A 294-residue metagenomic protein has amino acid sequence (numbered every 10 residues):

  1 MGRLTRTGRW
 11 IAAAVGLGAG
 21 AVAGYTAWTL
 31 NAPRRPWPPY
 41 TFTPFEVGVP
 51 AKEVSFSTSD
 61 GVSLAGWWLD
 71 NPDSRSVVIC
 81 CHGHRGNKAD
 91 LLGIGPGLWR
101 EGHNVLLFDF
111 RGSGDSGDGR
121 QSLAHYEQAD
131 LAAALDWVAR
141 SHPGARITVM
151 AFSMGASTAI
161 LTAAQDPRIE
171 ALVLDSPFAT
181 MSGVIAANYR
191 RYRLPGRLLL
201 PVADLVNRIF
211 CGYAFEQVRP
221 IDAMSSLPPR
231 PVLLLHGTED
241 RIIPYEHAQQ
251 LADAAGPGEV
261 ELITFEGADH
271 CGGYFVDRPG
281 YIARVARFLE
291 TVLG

Functional and structural regions predicted by a protein language model:
T7-S57, W67: An N-terminal hydrophobic leader/cap segment in hydrolases
H84-G97, F110: The serine-hydrolase catalytic nucleophile loop
D90, Q121-H142: Alpha/beta-hydrolase active-site loop
L98-G117: Conserved alpha/beta-hydrolase
L161-E216, S225: Hydrolase active-site cap/lid region
L227-P228, L234-H236, D240: Short beta-strand/loop motif that positions the catalytic acidic residue of the alpha/beta-hydrolase fold
R241-H247: Conserved alpha/beta-hydrolase "acid-adjacent" motif
A268-I282: Catalytic histidine-centered segment of alpha/beta-hydrolase-like enzymes
